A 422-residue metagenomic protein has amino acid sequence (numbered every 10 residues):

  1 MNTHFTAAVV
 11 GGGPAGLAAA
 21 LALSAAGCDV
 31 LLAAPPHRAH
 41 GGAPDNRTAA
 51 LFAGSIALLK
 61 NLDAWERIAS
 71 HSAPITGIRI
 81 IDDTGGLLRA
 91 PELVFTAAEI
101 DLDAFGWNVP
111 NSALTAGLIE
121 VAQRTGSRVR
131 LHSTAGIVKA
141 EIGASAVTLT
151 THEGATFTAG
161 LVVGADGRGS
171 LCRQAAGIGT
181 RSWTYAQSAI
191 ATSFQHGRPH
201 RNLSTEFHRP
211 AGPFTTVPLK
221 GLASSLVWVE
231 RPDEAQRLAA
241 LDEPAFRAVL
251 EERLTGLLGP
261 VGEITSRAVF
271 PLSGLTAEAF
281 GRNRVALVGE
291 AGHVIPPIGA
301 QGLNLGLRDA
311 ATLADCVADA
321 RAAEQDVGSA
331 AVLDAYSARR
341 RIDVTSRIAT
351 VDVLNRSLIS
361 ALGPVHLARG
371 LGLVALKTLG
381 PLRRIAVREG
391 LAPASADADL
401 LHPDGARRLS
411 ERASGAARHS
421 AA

Functional and structural regions predicted by a protein language model:
T3-H4, H71-A175, W183-S188, E243 (+2 more regions): Conserved N-terminal helical subregion
F5-L32: N-terminal Rossmann-like FAD-binding beta1-loop-alpha1 element of flavoenzymes
S24-R47: Glycine-rich FAD pyrophosphate-binding loop
L32-A33, G164, V288: Generic enzyme active-site microenvironment
D45-G85: N-terminal FAD cofactor-binding segment of flavoenzymes
L59, A146-R267, L272: Conserved FAD-binding catalytic core of PHBH/FMO-like flavoproteins
Q236-G328: FAD/FMN-dependent oxidoreductases across multiple families
D315-A422: C-terminal helical "tail/cap" subdomain of flavin- and related membrane-associated enzymes
